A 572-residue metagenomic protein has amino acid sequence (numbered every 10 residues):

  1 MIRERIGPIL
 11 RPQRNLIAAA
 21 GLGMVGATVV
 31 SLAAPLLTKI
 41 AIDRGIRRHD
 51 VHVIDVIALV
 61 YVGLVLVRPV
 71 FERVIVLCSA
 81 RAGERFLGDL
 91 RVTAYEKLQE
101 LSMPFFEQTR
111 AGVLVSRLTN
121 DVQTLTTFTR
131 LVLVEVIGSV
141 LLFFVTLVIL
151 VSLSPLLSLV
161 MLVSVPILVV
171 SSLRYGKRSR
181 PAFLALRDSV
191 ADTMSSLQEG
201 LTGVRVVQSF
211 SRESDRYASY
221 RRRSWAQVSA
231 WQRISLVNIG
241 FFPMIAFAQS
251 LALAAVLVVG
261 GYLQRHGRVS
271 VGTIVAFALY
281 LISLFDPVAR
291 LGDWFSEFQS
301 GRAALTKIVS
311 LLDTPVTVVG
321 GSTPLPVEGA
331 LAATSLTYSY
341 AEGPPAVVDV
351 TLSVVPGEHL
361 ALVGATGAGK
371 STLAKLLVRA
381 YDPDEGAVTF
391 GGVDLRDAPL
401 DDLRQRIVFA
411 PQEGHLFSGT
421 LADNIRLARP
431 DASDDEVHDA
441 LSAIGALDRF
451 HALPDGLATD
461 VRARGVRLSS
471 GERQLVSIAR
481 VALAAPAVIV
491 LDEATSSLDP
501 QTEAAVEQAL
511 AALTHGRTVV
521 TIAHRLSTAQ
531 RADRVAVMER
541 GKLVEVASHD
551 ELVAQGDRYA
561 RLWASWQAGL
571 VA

Functional and structural regions predicted by a protein language model:
M1-L32, I46, D50-I57, I75-S79 (+6 more regions): Membrane-integrated ABC transporters
P8, P12-N15, M103-P104, N120-T129 (+10 more regions): An intracellular "coupling" helix at the cytosolic face of ABC transporter transmembrane type-1 domains
P12, L16-G26, I57, Y61 (+3 more regions): Transmembrane helices of ABC transporter permease
I57-E72, V165-S172, N238-A252, V271-D293: Hydrophobic alpha-helical segments in the permease module
E84, V92-S116, N120-V122, S195-S219 (+5 more regions): Short intracellular "coupling" helices and adjacent cytoplasmic loop segments at the cytosolic face of multi-pass
R212, L236, L284-L311: Cytosolic ends of transmembrane helices, especially the final helix of ABC transmembrane type-1 domains
P326-A572: ABC-type nucleotide-binding domain
